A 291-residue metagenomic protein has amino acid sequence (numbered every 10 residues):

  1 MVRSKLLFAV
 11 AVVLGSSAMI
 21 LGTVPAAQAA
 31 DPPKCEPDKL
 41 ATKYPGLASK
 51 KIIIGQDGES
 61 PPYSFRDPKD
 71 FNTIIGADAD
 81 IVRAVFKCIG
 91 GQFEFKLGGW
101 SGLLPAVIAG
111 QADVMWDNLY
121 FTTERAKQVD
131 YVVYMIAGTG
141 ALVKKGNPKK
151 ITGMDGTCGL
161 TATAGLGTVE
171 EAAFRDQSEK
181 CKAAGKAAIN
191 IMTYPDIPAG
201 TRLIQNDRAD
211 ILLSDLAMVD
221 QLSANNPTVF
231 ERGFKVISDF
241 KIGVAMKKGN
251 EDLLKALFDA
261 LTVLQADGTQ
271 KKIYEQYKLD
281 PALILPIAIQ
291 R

Functional and structural regions predicted by a protein language model:
A30-N118, Q276: Extracytoplasmic small-molecule ligand-binding "clamshell" domains of the periplasmic binding protein/Venus flytrap
K43-Y44, T73-A77, R125-M135, F230-K235 (+1 more regions): A structural signal for short loop-to-beta-strand junctions that line the ligand-binding cleft of periplasmic/secreted
Q56-S60, K96-S101, G110-T122, A137 (+5 more regions): Beta->alpha turn/N-cap motifs
R66-K69, R83-G91, E170-T193, S223-P227: Ligand-binding cleft/hinge of the Venus flytrap
A77, E94-P105, K149, N190-R202 (+1 more regions): Short helix-initiation/N-cap motifs at beta->coil->alpha
G102, N118-A126, R175-Q177, L203-S238: A ligand-binding cleft/hinge motif common to bilobed small-molecule-binding domains
I136-V143, D220, A224-T262, D280-R291: Periplasmic-binding protein-like
K144-A162: Flexible hinge/capping segments at coil-to-helix
